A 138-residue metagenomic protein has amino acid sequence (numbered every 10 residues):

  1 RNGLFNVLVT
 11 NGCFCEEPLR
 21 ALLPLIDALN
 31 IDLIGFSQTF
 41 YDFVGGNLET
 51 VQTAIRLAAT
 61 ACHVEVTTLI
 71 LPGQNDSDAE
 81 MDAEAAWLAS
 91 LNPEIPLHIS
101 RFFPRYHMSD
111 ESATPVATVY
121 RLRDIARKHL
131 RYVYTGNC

Functional and structural regions predicted by a protein language model:
R1-S112, L122: Conserved AdoMet/S-adenosylmethionine-binding subsite of the radical SAM
F103, E111-C138: A C-terminal junction/extension of Radical SAM enzymes
